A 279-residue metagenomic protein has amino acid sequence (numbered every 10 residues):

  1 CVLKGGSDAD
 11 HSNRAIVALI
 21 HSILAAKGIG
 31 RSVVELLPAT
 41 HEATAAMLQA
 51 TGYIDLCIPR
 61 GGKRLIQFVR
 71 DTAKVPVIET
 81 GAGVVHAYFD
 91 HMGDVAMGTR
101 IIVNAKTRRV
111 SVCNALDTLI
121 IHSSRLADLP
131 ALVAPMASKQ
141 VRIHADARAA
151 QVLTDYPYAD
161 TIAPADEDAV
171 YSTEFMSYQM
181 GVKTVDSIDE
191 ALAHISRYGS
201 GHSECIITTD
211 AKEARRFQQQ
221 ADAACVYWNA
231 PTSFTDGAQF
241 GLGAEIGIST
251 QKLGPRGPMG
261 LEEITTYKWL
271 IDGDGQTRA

Functional and structural regions predicted by a protein language model:
C1-M92: Rossmann-like NAD(P) dinucleotide-binding subdomain of oxidoreductase/dehydrogenase enzymes
A26-G30, L48-G52, I58, F68-T72 (+8 more regions): Solvent-exposed alpha-helices and their adjacent loops that cap or buttress functional pockets in soluble metabolic
G28-V34, V110-A115, R142-R148, S203-T209 (+2 more regions): Flexible, glycine/charged-enriched surface loops at secondary-structure junctions
C57, H122, A191: Residue-level signal for inorganic ion chemistry
L65-M176, W228: ALDH superfamily catalytic-core signature
Y88-H91, I120-S123, V185, I207-T209 (+1 more regions): Short beta-strand-to-turn element immediately C-terminal to the catalytic PLP-Schiff-base lysine in fold type I
L119-I121, S177-D186, G201-I206: Short, well-ordered beta-strand elements within core beta-sheets of diverse protein domains
A131, I188, L192-R278: C-terminal core of ALDH-fold dehydrogenases
